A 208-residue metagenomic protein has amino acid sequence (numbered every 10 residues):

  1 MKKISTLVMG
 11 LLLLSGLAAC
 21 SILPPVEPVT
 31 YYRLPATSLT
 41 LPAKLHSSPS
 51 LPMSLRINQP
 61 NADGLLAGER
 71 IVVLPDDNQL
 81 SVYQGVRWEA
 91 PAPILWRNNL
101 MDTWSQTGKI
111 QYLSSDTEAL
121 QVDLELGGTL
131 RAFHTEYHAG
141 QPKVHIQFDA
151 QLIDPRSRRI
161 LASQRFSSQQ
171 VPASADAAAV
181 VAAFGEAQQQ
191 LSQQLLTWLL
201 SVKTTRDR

Functional and structural regions predicted by a protein language model:
M1-C20: Sec-dependent bacterial lipoprotein signal peptides
C20-A92, V202-R208: A structural "domain/chain start" motif
L23-P42, D102, T107-S157, A173: Surface-exposed short loop/turn segments
L51-M53, A67-E69, D76, Q84 (+4 more regions): Envelope-exposed proteins and targeting segments
P60, T129-F133, S167: Generic short beta-strand segments
Q79-R87, R156-Q193, T197: Short secondary-structure boundary motifs at beta->alpha junctions and helix caps
M101, S105-K109, L196-T204: Sec-exported extracytoplasmic/periplasmic mature domains
